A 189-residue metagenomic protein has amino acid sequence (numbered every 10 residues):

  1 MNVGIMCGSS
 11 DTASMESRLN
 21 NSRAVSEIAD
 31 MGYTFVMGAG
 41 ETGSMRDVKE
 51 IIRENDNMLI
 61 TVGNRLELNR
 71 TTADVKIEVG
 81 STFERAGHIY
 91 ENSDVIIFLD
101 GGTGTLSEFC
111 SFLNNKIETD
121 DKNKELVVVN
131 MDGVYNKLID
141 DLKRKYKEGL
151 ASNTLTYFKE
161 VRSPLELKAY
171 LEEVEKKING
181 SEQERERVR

Functional and structural regions predicted by a protein language model:
M1-L59: Glycine-rich beta-alpha loop segments
A13, E67-R70, V134-L138: Short, charged/polar "capping" segments at the starts of alpha-helices and the immediately preceding loops
A39-E108: Acidic/glycine-enriched connector segments
T42-D47, V134-Y146: Glycine-rich, charge-decorated loop segments at or immediately adjacent to ligand/cofactor-binding or catalytic sites
R53-N55, N114-T119: A glycine- and small-aliphatic-rich helix-loop capping segment at beta-alpha/alpha-beta transitions that lines
I60-G63, L99, K116-I139, A151-T156: Short, acidic/small-residue loops that bind anionic groups at enzyme active sites
V95, E148-R189: A charged, well-structured terminal subsegment
L106-K116: Amphipathic helical hotspot of TIR/SEFIR-family domains
